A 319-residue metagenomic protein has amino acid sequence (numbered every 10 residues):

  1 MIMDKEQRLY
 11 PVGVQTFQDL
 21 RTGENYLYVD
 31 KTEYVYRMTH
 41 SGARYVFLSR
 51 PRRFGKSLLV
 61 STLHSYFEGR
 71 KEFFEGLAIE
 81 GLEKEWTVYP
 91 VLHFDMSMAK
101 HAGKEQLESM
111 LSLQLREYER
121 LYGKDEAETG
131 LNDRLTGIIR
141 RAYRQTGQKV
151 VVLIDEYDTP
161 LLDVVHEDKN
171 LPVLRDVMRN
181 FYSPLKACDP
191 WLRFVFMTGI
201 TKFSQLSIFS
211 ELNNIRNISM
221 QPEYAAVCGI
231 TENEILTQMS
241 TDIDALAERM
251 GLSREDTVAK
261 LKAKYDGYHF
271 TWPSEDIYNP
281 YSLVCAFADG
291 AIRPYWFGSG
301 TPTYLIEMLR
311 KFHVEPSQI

Functional and structural regions predicted by a protein language model:
M1-I319: Phosphate-binding site recognition
